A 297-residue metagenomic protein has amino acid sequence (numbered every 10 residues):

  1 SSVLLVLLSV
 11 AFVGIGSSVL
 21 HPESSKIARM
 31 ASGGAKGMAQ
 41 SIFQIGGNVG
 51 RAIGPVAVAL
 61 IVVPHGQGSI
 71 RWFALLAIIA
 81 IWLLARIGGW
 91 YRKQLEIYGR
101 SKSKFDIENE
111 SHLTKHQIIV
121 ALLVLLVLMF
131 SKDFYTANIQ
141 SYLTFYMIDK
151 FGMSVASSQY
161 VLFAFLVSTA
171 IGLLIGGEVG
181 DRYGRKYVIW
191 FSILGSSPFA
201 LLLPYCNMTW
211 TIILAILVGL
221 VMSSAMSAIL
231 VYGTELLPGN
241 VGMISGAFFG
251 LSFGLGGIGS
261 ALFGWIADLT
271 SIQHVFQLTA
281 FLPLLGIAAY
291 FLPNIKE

Functional and structural regions predicted by a protein language model:
S9-G46: Cytoplasmic helix-loop-helix junction between adjacent transmembrane helices in 12-TM secondary transporters
F43-K93: Helix-loop-helix hairpin linking two adjacent transmembrane segments in secondary transporters
G50-V62, T144, G259-A267: Small-residue (Gly/Pro/Ala) motifs that create kinks and tight helix-helix packing interfaces
R86-S111: Flexible cytoplasmic inter-helical loops of multi-pass small-molecule transporters
I118-L166, I171: Extracytoplasmic gate region of multi-pass secondary transporters
L173-G184, A267-D268: Helix-to-loop junctions at the C-terminal end of transmembrane segments in multipass secondary transporters
Y187-L201: Structural signature of the two symmetry-related core transmembrane helices
P238-L269: A late C-terminal transmembrane helix in Major Facilitator Superfamily
